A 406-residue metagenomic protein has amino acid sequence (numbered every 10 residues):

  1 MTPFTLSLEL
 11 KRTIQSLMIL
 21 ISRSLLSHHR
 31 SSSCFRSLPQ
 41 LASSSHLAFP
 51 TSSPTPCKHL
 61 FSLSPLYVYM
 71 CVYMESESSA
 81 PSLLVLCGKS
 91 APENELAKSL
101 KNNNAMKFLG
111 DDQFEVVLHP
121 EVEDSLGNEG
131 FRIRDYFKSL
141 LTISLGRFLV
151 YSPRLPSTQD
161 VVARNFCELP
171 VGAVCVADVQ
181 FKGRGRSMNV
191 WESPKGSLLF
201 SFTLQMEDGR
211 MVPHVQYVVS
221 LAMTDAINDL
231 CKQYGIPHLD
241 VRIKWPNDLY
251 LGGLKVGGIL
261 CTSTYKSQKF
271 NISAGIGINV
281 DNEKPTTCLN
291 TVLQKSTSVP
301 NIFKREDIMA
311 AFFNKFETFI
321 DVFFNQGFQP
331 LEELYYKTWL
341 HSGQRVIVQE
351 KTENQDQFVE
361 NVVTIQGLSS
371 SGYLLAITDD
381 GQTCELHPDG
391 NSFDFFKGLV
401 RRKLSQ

Functional and structural regions predicted by a protein language model:
M1-I236, S298-P300, T383, S392 (+1 more regions): N-terminal lobe of the biotin/lipoate ligase/transferase fold
S144-R147, V219-Q268, I276-G277: Acidic (Asp/Glu) carboxylate-rich active-site/surface patches
T158, G183, F200, D248 (+3 more regions): Residue-level signal for inorganic ion chemistry
Q268-T297: Short, acidic (Asp/Glu-rich) active-site segment that either coordinates a divalent metal cofactor
V299-N361, Q366, F395-Q406: Conserved, helical-rich catalytic subdomain that frames metal- and/or nucleotide-binding sites in enzyme alpha/beta
L368-Y373: Short, conserved beta-turn/loop elements at beta-strand boundaries and strand-helix junctions
L374-T378: SH3/SH3-like beta-barrel fold
